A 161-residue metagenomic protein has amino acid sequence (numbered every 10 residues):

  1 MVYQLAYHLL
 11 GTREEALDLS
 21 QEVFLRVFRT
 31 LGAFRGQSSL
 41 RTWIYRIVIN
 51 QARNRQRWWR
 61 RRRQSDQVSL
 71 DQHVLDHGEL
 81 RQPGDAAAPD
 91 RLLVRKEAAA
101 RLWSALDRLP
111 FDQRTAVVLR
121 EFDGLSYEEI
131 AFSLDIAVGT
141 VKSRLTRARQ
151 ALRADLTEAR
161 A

Functional and structural regions predicted by a protein language model:
Y3-E22, V138, A161: Short, charged helix-capping/linker segments at alpha-helix termini
Q4, D18-L25, R29, S38-N50: Structural recognition of an alpha-helix C-terminal capping motif at a helix-to-coil junction
H8-R13, F24-S39, W58-R60: Sigma70-family region 2
G32-R35, R46-V68, L80-R81, R95: Arg/Lys-rich amphipathic alpha helix in sigma70-family domain 2
R35, Q56-R60, R114, R149-A161: Short, Lys/Arg-enriched C-terminal cap helix and immediately downstream tail that follows
V74-S104: Acidic, proline/glycine-rich intrinsically disordered inter-domain spacer in sigma factors
A100-T140: Helix-turn-helix DNA-binding module
R101, R144-R147, A151: Residues within the DNA-recognition helix of helix-turn-helix
